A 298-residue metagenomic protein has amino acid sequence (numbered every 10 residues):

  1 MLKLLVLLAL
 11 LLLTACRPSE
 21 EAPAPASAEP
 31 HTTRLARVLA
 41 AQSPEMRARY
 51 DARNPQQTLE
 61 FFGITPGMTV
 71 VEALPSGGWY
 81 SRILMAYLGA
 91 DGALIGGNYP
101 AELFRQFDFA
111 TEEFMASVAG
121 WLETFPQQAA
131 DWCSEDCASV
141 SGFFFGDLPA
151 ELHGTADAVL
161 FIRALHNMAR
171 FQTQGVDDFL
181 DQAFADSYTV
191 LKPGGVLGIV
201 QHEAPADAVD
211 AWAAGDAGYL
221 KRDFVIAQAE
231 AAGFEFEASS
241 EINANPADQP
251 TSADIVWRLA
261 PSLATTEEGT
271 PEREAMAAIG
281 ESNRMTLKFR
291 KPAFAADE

Functional and structural regions predicted by a protein language model:
L13-A15: C-terminal motif of bacterial Sec signal peptides marking the signal peptidase cleavage site
R17-S19: Bacterial signal peptide processing site
T33-F61, T65: Class I SAM-dependent methyltransferase Rossmann-like catalytic core, especially the SAM/SAH-binding loop
G67-S76: Conserved class I S-adenosyl-L-methionine
M85, G175-P193: A short glycine-rich, Lys/Arg-flanked "PGG" loop and its adjoining helix->strand segment in the class I
A110-L148: S-adenosyl-L-methionine
P149-V159: A short acidic, Gly/Pro-enriched loop at the edge of an enzyme's catalytic core that lines a small-molecule cofactor
A232, E272-E298: C-terminal lobe and adjacent flexible extensions of AdoMet/dcAdoMet transferase-like proteins
